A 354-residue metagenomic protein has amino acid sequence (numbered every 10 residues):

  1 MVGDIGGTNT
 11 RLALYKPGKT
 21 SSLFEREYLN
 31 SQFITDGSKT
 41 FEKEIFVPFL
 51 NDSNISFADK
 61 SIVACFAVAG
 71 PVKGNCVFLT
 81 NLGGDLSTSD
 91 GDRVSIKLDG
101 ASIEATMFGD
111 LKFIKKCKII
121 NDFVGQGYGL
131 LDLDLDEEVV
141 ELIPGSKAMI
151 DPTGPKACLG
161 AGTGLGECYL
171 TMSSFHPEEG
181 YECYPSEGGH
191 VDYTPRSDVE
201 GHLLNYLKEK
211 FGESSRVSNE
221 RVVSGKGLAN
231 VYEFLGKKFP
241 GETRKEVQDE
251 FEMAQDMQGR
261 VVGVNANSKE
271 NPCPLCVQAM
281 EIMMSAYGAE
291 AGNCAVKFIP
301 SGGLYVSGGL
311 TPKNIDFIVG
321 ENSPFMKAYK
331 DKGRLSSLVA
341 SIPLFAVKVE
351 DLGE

Functional and structural regions predicted by a protein language model:
M1-D4, V63-A67, K118, K156-G160 (+1 more regions): Short glycine-aspartate micro-motif
M1-K60, V72, H202-E354: ATP-binding/phosphotransfer module of carbohydrate and carboxylate kinases, centering on a glycine-rich
T10-L14, Y128, K156-G160, L165-T171: Short beta-strand scaffold segments in enzyme catalytic cores
K19-F24, H176-Y184: Beta-strand initiation motifs
D59-V63, I114, T153, S301: A general structural motif
G74-P155, E187-V199, F317-A340: Glycine-rich phosphate-binding loop and adjoining helix at the ATP-binding site of ATP-dependent phosphoryl-transfer
L130-L131, C168-M172, L203, F234: A short secondary-structure junction signal
E179-G212: Loop-centered beta-sheet repeat module
